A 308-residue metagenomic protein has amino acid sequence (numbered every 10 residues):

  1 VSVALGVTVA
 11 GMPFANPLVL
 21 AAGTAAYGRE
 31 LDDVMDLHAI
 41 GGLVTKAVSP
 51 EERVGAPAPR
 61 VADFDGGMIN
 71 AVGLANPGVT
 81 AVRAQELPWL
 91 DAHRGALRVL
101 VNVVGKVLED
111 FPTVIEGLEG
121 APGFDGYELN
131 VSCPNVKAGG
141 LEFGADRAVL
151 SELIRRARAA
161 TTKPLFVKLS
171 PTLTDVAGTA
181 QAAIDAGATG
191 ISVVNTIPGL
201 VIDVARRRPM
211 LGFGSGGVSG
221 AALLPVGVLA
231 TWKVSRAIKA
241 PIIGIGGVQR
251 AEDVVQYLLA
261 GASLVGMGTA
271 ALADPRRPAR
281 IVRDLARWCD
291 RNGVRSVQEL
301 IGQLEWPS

Functional and structural regions predicted by a protein language model:
V1-V99, V104-K106: N-terminal capping/small domains of soluble enzymes
L18-A22, G41-T45, V99-V103, Y127-L129 (+5 more regions): Hydrophobic faces of well-ordered beta-strands that scaffold small-molecule active sites in alpha/beta enzyme cores
T24-A25, N102-G105, L169-D175, L224 (+1 more regions): Glycine-rich beta-to-alpha transition loops that act as phosphate-gripper elements at the mouths of alpha/beta enzyme
R29-M35, E109-A121, L173-A186, R236-I238 (+1 more regions): Catalytic cores of alpha/beta
L31, V79, R83-L87, F111-E119 (+5 more regions): Generic structural signal for well-ordered alpha-helices, preferentially at hydrophobic/aromatic core positions
T45-P50, V131-C133, G190-L200, G247-V248 (+1 more regions): Glycine-rich phosphate-binding active-site loops on the catalytic face of alpha/beta enzymes
G55-D65, I202-G216, L258, A270-R295: C-terminal helical cap(s) of enzyme catalytic domains, especially alpha/beta-barrels
M68, C133-A148, T179-A240: Glycine/Thr-rich beta-alpha phosphate-binding loop at enzyme active sites
